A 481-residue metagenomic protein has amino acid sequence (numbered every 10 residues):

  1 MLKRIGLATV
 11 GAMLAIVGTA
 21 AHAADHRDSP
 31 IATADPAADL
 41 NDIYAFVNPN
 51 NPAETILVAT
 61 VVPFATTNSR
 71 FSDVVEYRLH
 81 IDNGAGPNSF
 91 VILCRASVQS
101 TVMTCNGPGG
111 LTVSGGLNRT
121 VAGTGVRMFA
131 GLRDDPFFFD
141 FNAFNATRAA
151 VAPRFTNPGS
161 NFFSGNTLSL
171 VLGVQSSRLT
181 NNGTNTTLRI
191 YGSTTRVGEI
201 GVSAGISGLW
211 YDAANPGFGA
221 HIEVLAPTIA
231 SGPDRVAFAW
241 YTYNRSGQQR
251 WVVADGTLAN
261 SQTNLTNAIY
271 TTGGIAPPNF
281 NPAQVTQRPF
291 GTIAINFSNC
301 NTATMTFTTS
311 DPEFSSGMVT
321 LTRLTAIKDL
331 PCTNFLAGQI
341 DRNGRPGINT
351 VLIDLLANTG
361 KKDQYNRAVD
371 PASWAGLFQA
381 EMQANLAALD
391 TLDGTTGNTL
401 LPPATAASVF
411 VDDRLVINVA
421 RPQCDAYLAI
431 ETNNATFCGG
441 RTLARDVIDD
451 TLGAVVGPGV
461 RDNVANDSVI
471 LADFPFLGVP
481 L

Functional and structural regions predicted by a protein language model:
M1-T9: Bacterial N-terminal signal peptides that target proteins for export
G18-A20: N-terminal signal peptide c-region/cleavage motif recognized by signal peptidases
H22-E199, T292-A294, T302, T308 (+1 more regions): Surface-exposed extracytoplasmic segments
D25, I92-C94, G115, A254-I269 (+1 more regions): Short, surface-exposed loop motifs enriched in S/T, G, D/E and P with embedded aromatic residues
L79, A220-E223, A254-G256, F290-N296 (+2 more regions): Hydrophobic/aromatic beta-strand elements that line small-molecule binding cavities or substrate pockets in beta-rich
G198-L209, N296, K328-F335: N-terminal helix-cap/turn-to-beta initiation motif at the start of protein domains
S203-P289: Central antiparallel beta-sheet cores of small beta-barrel/beta-sandwich binding domains
A226, F297-N301: Residue-level recognition of beta-strand termini and adjacent short loop/turns
